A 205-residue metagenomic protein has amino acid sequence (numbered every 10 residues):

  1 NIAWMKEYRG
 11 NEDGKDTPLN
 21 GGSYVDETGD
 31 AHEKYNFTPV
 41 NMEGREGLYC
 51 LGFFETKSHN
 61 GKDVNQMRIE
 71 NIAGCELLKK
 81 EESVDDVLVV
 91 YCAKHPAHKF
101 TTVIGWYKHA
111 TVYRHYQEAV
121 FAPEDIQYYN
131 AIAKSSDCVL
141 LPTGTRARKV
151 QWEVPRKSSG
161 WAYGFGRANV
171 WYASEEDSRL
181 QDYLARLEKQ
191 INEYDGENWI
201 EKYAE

Functional and structural regions predicted by a protein language model:
N1-E81: Compositionally biased, charged N-terminal/linker segments
N1-K34, Q117-E205: Contiguous surface segments at macromolecular interaction interfaces
D85-C138: Internal, hydrophobic cores of structured domains that mediate oligomerization or house catalytic pockets within large
